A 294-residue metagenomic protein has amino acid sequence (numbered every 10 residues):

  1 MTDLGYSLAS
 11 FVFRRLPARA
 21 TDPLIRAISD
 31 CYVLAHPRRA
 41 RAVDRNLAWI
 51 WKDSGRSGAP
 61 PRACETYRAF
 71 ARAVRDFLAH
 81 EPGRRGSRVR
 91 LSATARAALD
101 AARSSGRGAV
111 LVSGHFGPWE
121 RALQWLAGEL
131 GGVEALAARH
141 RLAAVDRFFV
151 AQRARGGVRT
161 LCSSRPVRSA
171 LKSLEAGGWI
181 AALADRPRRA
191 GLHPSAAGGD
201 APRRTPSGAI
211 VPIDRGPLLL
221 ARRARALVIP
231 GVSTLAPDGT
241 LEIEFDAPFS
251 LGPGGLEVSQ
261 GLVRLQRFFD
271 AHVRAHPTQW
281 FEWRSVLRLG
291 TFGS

Functional and structural regions predicted by a protein language model:
M1-S113, D146-V150, G157: Membrane-anchoring hydrophobic helices of lipid-metabolizing enzymes
L8, A42, A97, R121 (+4 more regions): Short Gly/charged-rich anion-binding patches and loops
A35, A59-Y67, R103, G128-G132 (+1 more regions): Non-catalytic C-terminal accessory region of glycerolipid acyltransferases and related lyso-lipid remodeling enzymes
H36, L91, H115, L142 (+2 more regions): Charged, low-complexity surface patches
A40-A42, A138-A143, I210-D214: Active-site metal-coordination segments of metallo-dependent hydrolases
V89-T94, L161-R165, V211: Short gly/ser/thr-rich secondary-structure transition/capping motifs
S105-S164, A190-T205: Catalytic core of membrane glycerolipid acyltransferases/transacylases, capturing the structured, soluble-facing
